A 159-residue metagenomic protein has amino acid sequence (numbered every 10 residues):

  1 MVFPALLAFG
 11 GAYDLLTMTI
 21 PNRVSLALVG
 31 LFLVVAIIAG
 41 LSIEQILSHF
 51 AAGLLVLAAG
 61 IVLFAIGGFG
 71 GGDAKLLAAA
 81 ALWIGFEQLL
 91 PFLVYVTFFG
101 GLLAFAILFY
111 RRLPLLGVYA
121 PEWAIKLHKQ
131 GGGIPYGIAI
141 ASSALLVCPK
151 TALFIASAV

Functional and structural regions predicted by a protein language model:
M1-V159: A membrane-topology feature that recognizes alpha-helical transmembrane segments and their immediate juxtamembrane
